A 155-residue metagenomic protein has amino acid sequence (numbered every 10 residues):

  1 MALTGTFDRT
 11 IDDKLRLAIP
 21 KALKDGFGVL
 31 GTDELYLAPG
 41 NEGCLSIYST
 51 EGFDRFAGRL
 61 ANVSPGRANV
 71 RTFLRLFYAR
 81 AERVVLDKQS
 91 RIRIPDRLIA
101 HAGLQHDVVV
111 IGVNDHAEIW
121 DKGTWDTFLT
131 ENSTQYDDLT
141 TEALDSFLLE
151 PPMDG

Functional and structural regions predicted by a protein language model:
A2-L45, T50-E51: A positional/architectural concept
L15-I19, Y48, S90-I94, L98 (+1 more regions): Short, structured motif recognition centered on aromatic/hydrophobic residues
D25-G26, R55-F56, W125-L129: Short, charged/polar, Gly/Pro-enriched secondary-structure boundary elements
V29-C44, A100-T124, Y136: A short beta-strand-loop micro-motif that forms or neighbors metal/cofactor- and ligand-binding patches at active-site
T50-V84: Helix-adjacent hinge/juxtasegments
E82-Q105: Beta-rich strand-turn-strand
N132-G155: Acidic/histidine-enriched, glycine/proline-rich intrinsically disordered or flexible terminal extensions
